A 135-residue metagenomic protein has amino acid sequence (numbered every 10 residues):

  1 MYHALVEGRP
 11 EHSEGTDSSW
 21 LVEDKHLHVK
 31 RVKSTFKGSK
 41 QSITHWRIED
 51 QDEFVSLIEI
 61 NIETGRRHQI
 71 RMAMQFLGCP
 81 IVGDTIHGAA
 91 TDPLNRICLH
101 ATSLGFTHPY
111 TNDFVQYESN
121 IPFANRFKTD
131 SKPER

Functional and structural regions predicted by a protein language model:
M1-R135: RNA pseudouridine synthases
